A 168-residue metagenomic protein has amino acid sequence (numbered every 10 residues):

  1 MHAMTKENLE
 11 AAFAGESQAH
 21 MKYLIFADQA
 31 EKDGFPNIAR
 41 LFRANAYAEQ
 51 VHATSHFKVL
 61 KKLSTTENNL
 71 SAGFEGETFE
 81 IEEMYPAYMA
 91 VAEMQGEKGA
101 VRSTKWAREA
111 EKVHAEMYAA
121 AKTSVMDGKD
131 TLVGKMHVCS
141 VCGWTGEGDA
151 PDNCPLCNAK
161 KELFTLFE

Functional and structural regions predicted by a protein language model:
M1-E168: Non-heme di-metal
